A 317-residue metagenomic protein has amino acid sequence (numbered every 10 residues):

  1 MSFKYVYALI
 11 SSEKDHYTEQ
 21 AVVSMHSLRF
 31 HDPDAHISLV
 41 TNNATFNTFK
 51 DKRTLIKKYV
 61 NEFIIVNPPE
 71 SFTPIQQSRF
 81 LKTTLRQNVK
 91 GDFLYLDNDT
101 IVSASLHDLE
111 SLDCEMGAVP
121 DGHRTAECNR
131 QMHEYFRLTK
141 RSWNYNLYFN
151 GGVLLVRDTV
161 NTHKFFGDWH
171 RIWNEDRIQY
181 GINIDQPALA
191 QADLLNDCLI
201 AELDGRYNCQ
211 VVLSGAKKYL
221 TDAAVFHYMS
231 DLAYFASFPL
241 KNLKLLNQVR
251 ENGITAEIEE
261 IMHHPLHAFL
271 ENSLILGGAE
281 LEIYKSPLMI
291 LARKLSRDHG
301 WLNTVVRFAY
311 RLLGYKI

Functional and structural regions predicted by a protein language model:
M1-Y7, Q20-V23, L39, V160-I317: A glycosyltransferase accessory/donor-loop signature
Y7-K14: A conserved hydrophobic helix/loop-capping motif in glycosyltransferases and polysaccharide synthases
T18-V22, R79, T83, T100 (+2 more regions): Conserved glycosyltransferase catalytic-site signature
S27-A35: Short, acidic, metal-binding catalytic loop of nucleotide-sugar glycosyltransferases
H36-A44: Short beta-strand/loop segment that forms part of the nucleotide-sugar
N43-N88: Active-site-proximal specificity loops/subdomain of glycosyltransferases
I65, F80-C128: GT-A fold catalytic core of metal-dependent nucleotide-sugar glycosyltransferases, centered on the diacidic
S111-I172: Conserved catalytic core of nucleotide-sugar-dependent glycosyltransferases
